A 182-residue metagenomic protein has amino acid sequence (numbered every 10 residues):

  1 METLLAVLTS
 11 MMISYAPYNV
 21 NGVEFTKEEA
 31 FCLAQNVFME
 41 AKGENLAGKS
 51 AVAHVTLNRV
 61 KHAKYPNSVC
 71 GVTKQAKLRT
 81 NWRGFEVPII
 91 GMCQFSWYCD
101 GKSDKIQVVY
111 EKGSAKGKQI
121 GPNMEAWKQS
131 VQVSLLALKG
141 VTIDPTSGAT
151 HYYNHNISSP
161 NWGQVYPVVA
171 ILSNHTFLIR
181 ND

Functional and structural regions predicted by a protein language model:
E2-M11: Sec-dependent N-terminal signal peptides
Y15-D182: Bacterial extracytoplasmic/cell-wall-associated proteins, especially those involved in peptidoglycan
